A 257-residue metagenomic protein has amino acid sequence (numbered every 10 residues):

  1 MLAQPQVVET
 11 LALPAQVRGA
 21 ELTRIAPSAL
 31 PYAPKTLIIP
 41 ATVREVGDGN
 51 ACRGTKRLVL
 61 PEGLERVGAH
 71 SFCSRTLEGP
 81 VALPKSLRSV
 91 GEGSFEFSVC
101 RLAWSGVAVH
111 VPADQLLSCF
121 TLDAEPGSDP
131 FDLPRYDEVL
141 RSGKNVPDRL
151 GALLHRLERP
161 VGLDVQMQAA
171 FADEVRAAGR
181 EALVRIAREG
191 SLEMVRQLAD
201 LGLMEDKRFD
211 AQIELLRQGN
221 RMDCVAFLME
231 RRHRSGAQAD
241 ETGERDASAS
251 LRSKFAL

Functional and structural regions predicted by a protein language model:
P5-T23, Y32-E45, R53-R66, R75-S89 (+6 more regions): Structural signature of tandem-repeat unit edges
E193-M194, D223-C224: Conserved ankyrin/ankyrin-like repeat signature
D206, L251-L257: Extended, charge-rich intrinsically disordered regulatory tails
D206-I213, G236-G243: Boundary/linker segments of alpha-helical solenoid repeat arrays
